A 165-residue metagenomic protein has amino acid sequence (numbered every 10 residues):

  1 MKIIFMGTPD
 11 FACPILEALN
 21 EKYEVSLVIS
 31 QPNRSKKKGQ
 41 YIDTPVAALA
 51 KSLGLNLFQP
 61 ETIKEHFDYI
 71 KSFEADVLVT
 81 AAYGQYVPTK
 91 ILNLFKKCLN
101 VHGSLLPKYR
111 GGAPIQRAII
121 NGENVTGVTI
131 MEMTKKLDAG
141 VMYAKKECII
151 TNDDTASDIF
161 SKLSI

Functional and structural regions predicted by a protein language model:
M1, A48-L53, K71, V77: Catalytic cores of RNA-modifying enzymes
M1-G39: N-terminal Rossmann-like dinucleotide-binding module
T8-F11, E61-K64, Y83-Q85: Short beta->alpha connector loops
E21-K22, L53, L94-F95: Short, structured coil segments at secondary-structure junctions
V25, N56-L57, C98, T126: Hydrophobic beta-strand scaffold residues
R34-L53: N-terminal beta-loop-helix "entrance" segment that forms/cooperates in small-molecule cofactor or anionic ligand
K64-E74: Short amphipathic alpha-helix with an adjacent loop that forms part of the alpha/beta core around
V77-I165: Donor/substrate-binding cores of folate-linked one-carbon enzymes
